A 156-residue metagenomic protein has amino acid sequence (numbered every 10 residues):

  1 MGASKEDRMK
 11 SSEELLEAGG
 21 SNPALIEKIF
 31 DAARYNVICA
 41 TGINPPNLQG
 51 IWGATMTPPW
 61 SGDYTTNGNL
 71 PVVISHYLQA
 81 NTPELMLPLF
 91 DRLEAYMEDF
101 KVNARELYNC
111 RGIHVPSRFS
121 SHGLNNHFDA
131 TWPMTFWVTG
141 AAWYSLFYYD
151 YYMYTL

Functional and structural regions predicted by a protein language model:
M1-Y64, T82-N103: Acidic/polar, glycine-enriched structural segments that form the non-catalytic walls/loops of the carbohydrate-binding
P59-L156: Aromatic-rich carbohydrate-recognition surfaces in CAZymes
